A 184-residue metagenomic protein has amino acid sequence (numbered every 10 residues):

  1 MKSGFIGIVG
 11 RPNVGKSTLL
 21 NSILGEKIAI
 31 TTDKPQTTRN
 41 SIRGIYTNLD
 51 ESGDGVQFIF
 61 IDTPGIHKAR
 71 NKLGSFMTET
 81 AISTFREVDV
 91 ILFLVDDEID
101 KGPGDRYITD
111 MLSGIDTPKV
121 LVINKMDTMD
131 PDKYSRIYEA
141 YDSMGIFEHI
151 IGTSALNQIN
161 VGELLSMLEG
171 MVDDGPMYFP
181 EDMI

Functional and structural regions predicted by a protein language model:
M1-E87, V95: Conserved G1/Walker A P-loop phosphate-binding module
G4, K34, T38, A69 (+7 more regions): Helical mechanochemical/support elements of P-loop NTPase systems and associated helical scaffolds
N21, I61-T63, L92-L94, V120-I123 (+1 more regions): Short beta-strands and strand-loop turn motifs
I42, A81, N124, Y141 (+1 more regions): Residue-level signal for inorganic ion chemistry
N48-E51, G114, S143: Secondary-structure boundary motif
F85-R106, D116-Y134, I151-G152, L156-Q158: Conserved Switch II/interswitch segment of TRAFAC-class P-loop GTPases
T117-P118, D127-M183: Canonical P-loop GTPase G-domain recognition
